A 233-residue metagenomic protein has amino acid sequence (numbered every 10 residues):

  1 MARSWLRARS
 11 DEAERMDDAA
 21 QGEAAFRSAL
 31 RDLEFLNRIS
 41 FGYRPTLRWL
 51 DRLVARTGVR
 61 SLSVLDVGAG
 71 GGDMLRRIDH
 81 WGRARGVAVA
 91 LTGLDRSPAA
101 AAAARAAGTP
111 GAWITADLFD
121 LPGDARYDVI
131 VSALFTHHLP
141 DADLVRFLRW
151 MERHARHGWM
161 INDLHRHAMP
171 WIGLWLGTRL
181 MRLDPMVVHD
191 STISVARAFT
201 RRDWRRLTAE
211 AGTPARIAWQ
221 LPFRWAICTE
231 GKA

Functional and structural regions predicted by a protein language model:
M1-A19: N-terminal auxiliary segments of SAM/dcSAM-dependent transferases
A19, E23-V54: Class I SAM-dependent methyltransferase Rossmann-like catalytic core, especially the SAM/SAH-binding loop
L65, G71-D120: Class I SAM-dependent methyltransferase SAM/SAH-binding core
V131: A conserved beta-strand element that flanks and buttresses the S-adenosyl-L-methionine
L139-W150: A short, conserved alpha-helix within the catalytic core of class I
A155-L164: Conserved beta-strand signature within the Rossmann-like core of class I S-adenosyl-L-methionine
L164-T208: C-terminal alpha-helical "lid/dimerization" subdomain adjacent to the S-adenosyl-L-methionine
R197, R201-A233: Conserved Class I S-adenosyl-L-methionine
